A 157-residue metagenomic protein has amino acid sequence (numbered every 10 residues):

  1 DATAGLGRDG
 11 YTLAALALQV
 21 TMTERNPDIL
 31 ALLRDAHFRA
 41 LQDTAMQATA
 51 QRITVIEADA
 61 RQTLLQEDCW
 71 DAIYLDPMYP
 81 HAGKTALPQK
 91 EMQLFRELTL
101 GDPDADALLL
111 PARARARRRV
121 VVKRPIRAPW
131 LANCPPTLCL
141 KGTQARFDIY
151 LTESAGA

Functional and structural regions predicted by a protein language model:
A2: Conserved beta-strand/loop positions that form the S-adenosyl-L-methionine
L6-L18: Conserved SAM-binding loop of SAM-dependent methyltransferases across substrates and taxa, primarily the Class I
L16-A17, Q89-Q93, L138-C139: Glycine-rich, phosphate-binding/catalytic loops in enzymes
Q19, T23-A72: S-adenosyl-L-methionine
D59, T63, L100-R113: A short, acidic, amphipathic alpha-helical segment used as a generic capping/interface helix at domain edges
P77-L108: Mobile active-site "lid"/loop adjacent to the S-adenosyl-L-methionine
A105-L151: Conserved Class I SAM-dependent methyltransferase catalytic core
